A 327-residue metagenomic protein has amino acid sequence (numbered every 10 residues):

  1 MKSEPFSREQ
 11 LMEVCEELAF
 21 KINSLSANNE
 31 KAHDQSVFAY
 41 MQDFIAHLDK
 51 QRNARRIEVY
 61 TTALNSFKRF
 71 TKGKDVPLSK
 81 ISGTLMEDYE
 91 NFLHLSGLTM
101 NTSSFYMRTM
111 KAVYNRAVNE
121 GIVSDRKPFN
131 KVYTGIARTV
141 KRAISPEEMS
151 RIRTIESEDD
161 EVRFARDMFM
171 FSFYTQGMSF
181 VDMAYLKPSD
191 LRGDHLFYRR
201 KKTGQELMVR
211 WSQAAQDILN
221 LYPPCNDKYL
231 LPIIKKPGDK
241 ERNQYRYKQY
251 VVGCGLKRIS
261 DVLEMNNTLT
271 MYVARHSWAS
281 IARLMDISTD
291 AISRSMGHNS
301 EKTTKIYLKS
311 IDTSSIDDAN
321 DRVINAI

Functional and structural regions predicted by a protein language model:
E17-S96: Basic/aromatic-enriched alpha-helical hairpins
S66-R69, S79, T84, L95-P128 (+1 more regions): N-terminal DNA-binding recognition helix of tyrosine site-specific recombinases/integrases
E87-D88, V123-T154, K235-Q244: Flexible interdomain linker/hinge and immediately adjacent N-terminus of the catalytic tyrosine-recombinase domain
A143, R200-G204, M296-D321: Catalytic-site neighborhood detector that most strongly recognizes the C-terminal catalytic loop/helix of tyrosine
M149, S212-N266: Active-site/catalytic core of tyrosine-dependent DNA strand-transfer enzymes
T154, E158-D160, G253-R294: Short, basic (Lys/Arg/His-rich) helix/loop patches that form interaction surfaces in the mid-to-C-terminal regions
S189-F197, N266-N267, I287-I306: Short, polar N-cap/turn motifs at the start of nucleic acid-interacting alpha helices
R210-Q213, D217, L221-Y222, K309-I327: DNA/chromatin major-groove-contacting recognition/catalytic segments
